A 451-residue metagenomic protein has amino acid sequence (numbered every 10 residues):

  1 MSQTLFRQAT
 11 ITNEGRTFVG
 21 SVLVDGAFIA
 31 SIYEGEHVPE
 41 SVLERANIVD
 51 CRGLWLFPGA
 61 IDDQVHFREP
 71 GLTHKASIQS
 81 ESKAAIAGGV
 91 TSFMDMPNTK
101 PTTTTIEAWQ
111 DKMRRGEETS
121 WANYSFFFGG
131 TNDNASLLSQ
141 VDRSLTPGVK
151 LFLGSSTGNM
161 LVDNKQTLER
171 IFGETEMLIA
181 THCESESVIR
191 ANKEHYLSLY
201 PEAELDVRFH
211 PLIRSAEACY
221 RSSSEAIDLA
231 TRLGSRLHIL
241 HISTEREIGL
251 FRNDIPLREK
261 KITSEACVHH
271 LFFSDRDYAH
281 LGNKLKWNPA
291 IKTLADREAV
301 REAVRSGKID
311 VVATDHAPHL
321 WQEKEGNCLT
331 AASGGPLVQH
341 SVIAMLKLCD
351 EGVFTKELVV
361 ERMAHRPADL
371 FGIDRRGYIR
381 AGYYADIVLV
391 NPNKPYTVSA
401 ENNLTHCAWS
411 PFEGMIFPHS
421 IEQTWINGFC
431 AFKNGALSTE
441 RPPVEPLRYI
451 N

Functional and structural regions predicted by a protein language model:
M1-V42: N-terminal metal-binding scaffold of metallo-dependent hydrolase/deaminase domains
A9, V22, A27, G53 (+15 more regions): Divalent metal-coordination and catalytic microenvironments
V38-L56: Active-site metal-binding motif and surrounding structural segment of the metallo-beta-lactamase
R52-T119: Metal-associated gating/positioning segment near the N- to mid-region
H66-A76, T91-I106, F126-S136, F152-D163 (+3 more regions): Divalent metal-binding segments
S136-V312: Histidine/acidic residue-rich metal-binding segments in metalloenzymes
E204-E225, L229-G234, K284, R305-V312 (+1 more regions): His/Asp/Glu-enriched, well-ordered alpha-helical/loop segment that forms or immediately abuts the divalent-metal
N327, A381-R448: C-terminal cap of metal-dependent C-N hydrolases
